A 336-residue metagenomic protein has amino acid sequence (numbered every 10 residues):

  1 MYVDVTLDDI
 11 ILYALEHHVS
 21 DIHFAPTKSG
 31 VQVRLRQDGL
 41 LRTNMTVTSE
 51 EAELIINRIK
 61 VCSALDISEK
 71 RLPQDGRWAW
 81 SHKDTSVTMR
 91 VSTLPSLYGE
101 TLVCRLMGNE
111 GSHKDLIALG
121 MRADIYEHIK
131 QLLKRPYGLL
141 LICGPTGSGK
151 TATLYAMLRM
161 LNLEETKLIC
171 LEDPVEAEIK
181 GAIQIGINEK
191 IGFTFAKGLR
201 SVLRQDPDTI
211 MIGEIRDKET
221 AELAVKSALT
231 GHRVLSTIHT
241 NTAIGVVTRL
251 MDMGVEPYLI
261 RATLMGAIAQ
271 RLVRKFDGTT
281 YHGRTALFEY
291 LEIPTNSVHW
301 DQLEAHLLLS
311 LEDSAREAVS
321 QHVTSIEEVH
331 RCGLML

Functional and structural regions predicted by a protein language model:
M1-L336: Short, flexible helix-loop junctions that flank or precede catalytic/ligand sites
